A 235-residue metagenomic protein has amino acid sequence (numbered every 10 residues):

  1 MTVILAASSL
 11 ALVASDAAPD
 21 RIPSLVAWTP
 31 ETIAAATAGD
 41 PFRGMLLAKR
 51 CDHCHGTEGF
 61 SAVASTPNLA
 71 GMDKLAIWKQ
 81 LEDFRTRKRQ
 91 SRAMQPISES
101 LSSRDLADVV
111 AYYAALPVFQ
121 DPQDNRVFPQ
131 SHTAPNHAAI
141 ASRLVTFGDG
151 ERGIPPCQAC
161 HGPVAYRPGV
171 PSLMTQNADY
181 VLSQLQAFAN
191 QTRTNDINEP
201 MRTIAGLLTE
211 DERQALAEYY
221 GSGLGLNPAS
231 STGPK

Functional and structural regions predicted by a protein language model:
M1-A38, E82, G221-K235: N-terminal export/targeting leaders of redox proteins
L12, K74-R126, T133: Extracytoplasmic c-type cytochrome modules immediately beyond a signal peptide or single-pass transmembrane anchor
A17-A48, A62-V63, Q120-E151, T232: Electrostatic cytochrome c docking/interface patches
A18-P19, E99-Q123, I204-K235: C-terminal capping alpha-helices of c-type cytochrome domains
P41-R43, G59-R89, Q95-S100, Q158-N190 (+1 more regions): Gly/Gly-Pro-rich "capping" loops immediately C-terminal to redox-active cysteine motifs in periplasmic/lumenal
G44, C51-E58, V109, Y113 (+2 more regions): The canonical Cys-X-X-Cys-His
F60-S61, Q90, A115-N125, N136-R152 (+4 more regions): Inter-heme linker and motif-flanking segments adjacent to c-type heme-binding CXXCH motifs in c-type cytochromes
R92-I97, P122-Q130, P155, N198-M201 (+1 more regions): Short, tandemly repeated low-complexity microdomains enriched for cysteine and small residues
